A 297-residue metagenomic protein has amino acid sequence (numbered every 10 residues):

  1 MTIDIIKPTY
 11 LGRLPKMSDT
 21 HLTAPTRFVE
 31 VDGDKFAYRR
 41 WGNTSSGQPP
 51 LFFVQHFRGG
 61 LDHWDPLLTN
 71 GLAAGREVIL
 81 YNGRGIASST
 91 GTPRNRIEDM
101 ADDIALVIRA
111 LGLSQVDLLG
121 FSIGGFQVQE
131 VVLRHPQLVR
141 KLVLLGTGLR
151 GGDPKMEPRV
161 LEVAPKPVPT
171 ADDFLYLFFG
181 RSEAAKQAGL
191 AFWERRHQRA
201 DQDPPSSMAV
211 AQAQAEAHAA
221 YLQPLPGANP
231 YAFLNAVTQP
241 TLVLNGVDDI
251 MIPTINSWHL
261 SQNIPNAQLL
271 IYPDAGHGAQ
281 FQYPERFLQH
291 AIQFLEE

Functional and structural regions predicted by a protein language model:
D34-T90: Conserved HGGG/HGGXW glycine-rich cap/lid loop of the alpha/beta-hydrolase fold
I79-L119: Active-site loop/oxyanion-hole signature of alpha/beta-hydrolase fold enzymes
G120, G124, V128: Gly/Ala-rich beta-loop-alpha elbow adjacent to hydrolase catalytic centers
L133, R140-A171: Flexible "cap/lid" loop of the alpha/beta hydrolase fold
Y176-A232: Alpha/beta-hydrolase
V237, V243-N245: Short beta-strand/loop motif that positions the catalytic acidic residue of the alpha/beta-hydrolase fold
D248-I252: Acidic catalytic loop of the alpha/beta-hydrolase fold
N266-E297: Catalytic active-site module of serine/aspartate enzymes centered on a nucleophile-bearing elbow/loop
